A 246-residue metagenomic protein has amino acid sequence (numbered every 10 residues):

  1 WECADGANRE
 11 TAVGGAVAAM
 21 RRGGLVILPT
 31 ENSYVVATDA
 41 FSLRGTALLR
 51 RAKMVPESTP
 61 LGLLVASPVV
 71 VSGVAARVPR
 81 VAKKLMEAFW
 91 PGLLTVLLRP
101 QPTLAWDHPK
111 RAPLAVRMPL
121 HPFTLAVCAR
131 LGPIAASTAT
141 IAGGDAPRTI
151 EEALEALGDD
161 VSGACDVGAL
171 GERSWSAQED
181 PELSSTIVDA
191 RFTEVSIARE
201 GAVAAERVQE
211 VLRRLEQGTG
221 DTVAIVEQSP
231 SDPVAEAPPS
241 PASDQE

Functional and structural regions predicted by a protein language model:
W1-E246: Active-site-adjacent structural elements in enzyme catalytic cores
